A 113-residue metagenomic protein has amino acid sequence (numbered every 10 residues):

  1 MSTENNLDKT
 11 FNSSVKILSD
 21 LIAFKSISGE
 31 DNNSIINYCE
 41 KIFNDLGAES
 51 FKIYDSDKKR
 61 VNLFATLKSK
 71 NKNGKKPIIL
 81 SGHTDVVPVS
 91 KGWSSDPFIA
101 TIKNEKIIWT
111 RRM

Functional and structural regions predicted by a protein language model:
S2-M113: Acidic/His- and Gly-rich active-site-bordering loop/insert found across diverse amide/peptide-bond hydrolases
